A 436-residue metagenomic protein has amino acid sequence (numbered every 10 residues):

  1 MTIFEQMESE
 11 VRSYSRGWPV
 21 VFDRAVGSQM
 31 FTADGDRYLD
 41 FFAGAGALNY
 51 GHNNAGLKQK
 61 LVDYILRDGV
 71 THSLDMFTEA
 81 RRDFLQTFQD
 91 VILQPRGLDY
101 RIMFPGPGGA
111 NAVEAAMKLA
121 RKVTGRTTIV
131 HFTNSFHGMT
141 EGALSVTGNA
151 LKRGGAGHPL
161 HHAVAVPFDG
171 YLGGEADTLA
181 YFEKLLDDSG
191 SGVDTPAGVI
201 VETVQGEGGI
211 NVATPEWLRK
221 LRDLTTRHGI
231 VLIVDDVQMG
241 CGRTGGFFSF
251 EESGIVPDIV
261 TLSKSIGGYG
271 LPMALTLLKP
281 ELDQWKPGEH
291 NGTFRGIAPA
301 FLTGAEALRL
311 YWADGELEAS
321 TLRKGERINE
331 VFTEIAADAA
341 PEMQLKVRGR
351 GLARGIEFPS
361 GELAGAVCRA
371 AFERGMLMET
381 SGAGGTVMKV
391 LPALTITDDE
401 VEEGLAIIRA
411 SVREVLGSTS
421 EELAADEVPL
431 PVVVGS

Functional and structural regions predicted by a protein language model:
M1-S436: Conserved N-terminal phosphate-binding loop of PLP-dependent enzymes in the Aspartate aminotransferase
